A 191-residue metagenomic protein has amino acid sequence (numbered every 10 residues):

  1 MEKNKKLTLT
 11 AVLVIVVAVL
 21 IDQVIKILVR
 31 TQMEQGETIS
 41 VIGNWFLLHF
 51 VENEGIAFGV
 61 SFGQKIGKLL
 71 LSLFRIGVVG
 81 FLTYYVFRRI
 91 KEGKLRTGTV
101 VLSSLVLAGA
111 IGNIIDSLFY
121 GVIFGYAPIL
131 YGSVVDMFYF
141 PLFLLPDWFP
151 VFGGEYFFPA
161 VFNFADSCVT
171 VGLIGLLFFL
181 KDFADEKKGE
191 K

Functional and structural regions predicted by a protein language model:
M1-K191: Alpha-helical transmembrane bundles and membrane-interface segments of multipass inner-membrane proteins
